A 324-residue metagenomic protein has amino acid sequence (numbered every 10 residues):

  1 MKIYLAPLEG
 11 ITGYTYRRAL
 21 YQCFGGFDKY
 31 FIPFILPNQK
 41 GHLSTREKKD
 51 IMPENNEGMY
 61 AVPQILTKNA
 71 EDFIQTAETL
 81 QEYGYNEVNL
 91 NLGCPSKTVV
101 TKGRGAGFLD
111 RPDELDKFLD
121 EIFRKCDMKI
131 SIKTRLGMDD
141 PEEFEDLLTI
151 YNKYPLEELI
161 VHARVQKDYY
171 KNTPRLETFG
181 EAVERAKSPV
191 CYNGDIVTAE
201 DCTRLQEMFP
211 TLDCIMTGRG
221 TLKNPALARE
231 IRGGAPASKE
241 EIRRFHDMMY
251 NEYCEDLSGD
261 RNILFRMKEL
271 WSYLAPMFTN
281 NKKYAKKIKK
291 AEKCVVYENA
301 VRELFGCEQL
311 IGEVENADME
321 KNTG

Functional and structural regions predicted by a protein language model:
M1-G324: Flavin-dependent oxidoreductase catalytic cores
